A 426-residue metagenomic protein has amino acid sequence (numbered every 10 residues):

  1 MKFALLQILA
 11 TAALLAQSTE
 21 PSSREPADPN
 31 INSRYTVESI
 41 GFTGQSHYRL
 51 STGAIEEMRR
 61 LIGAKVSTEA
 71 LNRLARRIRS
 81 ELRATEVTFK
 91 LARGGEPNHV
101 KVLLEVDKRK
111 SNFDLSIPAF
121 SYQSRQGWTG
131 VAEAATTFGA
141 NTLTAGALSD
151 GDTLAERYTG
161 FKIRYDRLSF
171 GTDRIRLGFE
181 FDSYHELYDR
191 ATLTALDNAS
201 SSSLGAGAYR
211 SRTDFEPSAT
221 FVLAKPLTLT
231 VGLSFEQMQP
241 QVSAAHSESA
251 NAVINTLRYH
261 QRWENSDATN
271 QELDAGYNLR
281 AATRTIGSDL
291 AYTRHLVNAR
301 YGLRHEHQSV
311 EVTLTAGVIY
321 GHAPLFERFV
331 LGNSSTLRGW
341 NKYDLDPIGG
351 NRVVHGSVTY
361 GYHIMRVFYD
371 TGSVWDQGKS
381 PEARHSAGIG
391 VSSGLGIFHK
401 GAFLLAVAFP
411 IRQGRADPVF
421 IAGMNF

Functional and structural regions predicted by a protein language model:
M1-A4: Positively charged n-region of N-terminal signal peptides that target proteins for export
Q7-S18: Hydrophobic h-region of N-terminal signal peptides that target proteins for export in Gram-negative bacteria
Q17-S121, E133, G146-S169, T213 (+5 more regions): Periplasmic polypeptide-binding modules associated with outer-membrane biogenesis and secretion
Y48, S111, G171-T172, L187 (+4 more regions): Short beta-strands and strand-coil junctions in structured, solvent-facing domains, enriched
D107-W263, N333-R338, L345-G350, M365 (+2 more regions): Gram-negative/organellar outer-membrane beta-barrel architecture
V222-L227, R262-Q271, Y301-Q308: Secondary-structure boundary elements
A250, I254-T285, A291: Long, internal scaffold/assembly segments composed of regular secondary structure
D274-F426: C-terminal transmembrane beta-barrel domains of outer membrane proteins
